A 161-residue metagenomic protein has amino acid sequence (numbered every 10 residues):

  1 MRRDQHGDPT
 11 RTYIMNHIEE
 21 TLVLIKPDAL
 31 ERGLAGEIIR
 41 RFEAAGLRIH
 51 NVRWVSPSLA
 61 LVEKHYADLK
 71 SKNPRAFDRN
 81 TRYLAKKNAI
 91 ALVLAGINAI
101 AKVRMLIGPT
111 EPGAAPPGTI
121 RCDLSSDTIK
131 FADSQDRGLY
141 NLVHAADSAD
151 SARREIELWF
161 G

Functional and structural regions predicted by a protein language model:
R2, R11-G161: Non-catalytic terminal and connector segments of soluble metabolic enzymes
Q5-H6: Low-complexity, intrinsically disordered or signal/transmembrane-proximal segments
